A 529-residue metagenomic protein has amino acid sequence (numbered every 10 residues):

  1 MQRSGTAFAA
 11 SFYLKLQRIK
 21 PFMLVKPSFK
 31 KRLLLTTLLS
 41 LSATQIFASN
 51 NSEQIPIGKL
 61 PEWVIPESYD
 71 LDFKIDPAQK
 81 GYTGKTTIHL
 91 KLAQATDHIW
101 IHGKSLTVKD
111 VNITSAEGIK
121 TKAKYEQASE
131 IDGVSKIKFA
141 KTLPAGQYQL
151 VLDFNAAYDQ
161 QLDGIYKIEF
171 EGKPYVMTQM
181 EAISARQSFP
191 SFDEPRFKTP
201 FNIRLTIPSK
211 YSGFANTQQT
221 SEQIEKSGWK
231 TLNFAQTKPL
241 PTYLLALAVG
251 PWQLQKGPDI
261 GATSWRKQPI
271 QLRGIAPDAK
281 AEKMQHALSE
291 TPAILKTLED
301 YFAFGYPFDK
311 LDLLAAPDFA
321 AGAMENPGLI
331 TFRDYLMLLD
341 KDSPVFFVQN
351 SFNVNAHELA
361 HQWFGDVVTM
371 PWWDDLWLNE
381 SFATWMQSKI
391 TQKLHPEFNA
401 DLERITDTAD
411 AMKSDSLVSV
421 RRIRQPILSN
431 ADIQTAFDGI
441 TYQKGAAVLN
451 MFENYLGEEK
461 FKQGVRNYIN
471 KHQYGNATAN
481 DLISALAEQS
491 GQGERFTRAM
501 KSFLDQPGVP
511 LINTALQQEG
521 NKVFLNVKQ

Functional and structural regions predicted by a protein language model:
L24-L34: Bacterial N-terminal signal peptides that target proteins for export
T36-Q45: Bacterial N-terminal signal peptides
F47-T83, K91, G118, F170-P174 (+2 more regions): N-terminal, polar/Ser/Thr-rich
L60, H89, V151-A262, H286 (+2 more regions): Extended, low-hydrophobicity, Ser/Thr/Pro/Gly-biased non-transmembrane segments
L71-K74, I88, Y125-E126, K138-T142 (+2 more regions): Beta-strand-rich interaction surfaces with strong enrichment in secreted/lumenal proteins
T83-K104: Ligand-binding face of N-terminal immunoglobulin V-set domains in extracellular IgSF glycoproteins
S105-F170, S227: A surface-exposed beta-strand-loop module
V108, G133, F234, G261-K528: Hydrophobic alpha-helical and helix-loop surface patches within well-folded domains that function as non-catalytic
